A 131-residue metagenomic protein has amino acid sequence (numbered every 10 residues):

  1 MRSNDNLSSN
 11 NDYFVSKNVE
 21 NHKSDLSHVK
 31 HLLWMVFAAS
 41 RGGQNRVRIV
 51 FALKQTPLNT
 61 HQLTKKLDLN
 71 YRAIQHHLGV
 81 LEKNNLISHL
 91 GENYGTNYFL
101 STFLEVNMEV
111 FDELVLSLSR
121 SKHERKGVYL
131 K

Functional and structural regions predicted by a protein language model:
N4-W34, F103-K131: Amphipathic alpha-helical dimerization/coiled-coil segments that flank or bridge DNA-binding/regulatory modules
G42-R46, T96: N-terminal positioning helix adjacent to the helix-turn-helix/winged-helix DNA-binding module
Q44, Q55-N59: Short capping segments at the starts of secondary-structure elements
V47-F51: Pre-recognition alpha-helix immediately N-terminal to the DNA-recognition helix within helix-turn-helix or winged-helix
Q62-K66: A short acidic, leucine-rich amphipathic alpha-helix
R72: Key DNA-contact positions within bacterial/archaeal DNA-binding proteins
N85: Glycine-centered, phosphate/nucleic-acid-interacting loop/turn motifs that mediate DNA/RNA or nucleotide
G91-N97, S101-F103: Short, Lys/Arg-rich nucleic-acid/phosphate-binding segment
